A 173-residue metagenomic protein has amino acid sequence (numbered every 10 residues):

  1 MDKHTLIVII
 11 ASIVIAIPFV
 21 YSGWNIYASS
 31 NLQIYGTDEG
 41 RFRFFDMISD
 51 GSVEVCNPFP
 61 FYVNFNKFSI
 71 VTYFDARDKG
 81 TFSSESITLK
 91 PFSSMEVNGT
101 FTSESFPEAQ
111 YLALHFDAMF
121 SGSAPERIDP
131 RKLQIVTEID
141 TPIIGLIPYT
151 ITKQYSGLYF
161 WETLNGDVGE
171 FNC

Functional and structural regions predicted by a protein language model:
M1-R43, I48, I144-C173: Membrane engagement elements in two modes
Q33-E39, V53, T81-E85, F116-S121: Short structured motifs
M47-G51, F68, M95, L133: Hydrophobic core residues within well-ordered beta-strands of beta-rich domains
V55-P60: Asparagine-centered strand-capping/turn motif at beta-strand->loop junctions
F61-F68, T81: Short, hydrophobic/aromatic beta-strand segments
S69-Y73: Beta-strand signatures of extracellular beta-sandwich domains
A76-H115: Intrinsically disordered, low-complexity Pro/Gly/Ser/Thr-rich segments with frequent PxxP/GP/PP motifs and embedded
F106-N172: Terminal connector regions
